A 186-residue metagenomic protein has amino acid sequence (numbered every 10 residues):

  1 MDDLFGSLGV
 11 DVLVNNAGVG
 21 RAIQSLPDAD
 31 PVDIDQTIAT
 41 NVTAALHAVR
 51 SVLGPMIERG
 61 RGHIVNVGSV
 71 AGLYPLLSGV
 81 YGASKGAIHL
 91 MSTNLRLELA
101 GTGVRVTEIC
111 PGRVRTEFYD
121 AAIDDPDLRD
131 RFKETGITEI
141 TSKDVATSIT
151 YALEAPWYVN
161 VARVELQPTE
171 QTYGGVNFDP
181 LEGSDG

Functional and structural regions predicted by a protein language model:
M1-G9: Conserved amphipathic alpha-helix within the SDR
Q24-L26, D33-D35: Substrate-binding pocket helix/loop in short-chain dehydrogenase/reductase
A29, Y74-A83, N94: Active-site loop-to-helix junction immediately N-terminal to the catalytic Tyr of the SDR YXXXK motif in Rossmann-fold
V49, S84: Active-site helix of classical SDR
G54, L97-A100: Alpha-helical segment proximal to the catalytic Tyr-Lys
S69: Residue(s) in the substrate-gating loop at a strand-loop-helix junction that position the organic substrate next
E108-I109, L128-G175, D179: C-terminal helical subdomain
